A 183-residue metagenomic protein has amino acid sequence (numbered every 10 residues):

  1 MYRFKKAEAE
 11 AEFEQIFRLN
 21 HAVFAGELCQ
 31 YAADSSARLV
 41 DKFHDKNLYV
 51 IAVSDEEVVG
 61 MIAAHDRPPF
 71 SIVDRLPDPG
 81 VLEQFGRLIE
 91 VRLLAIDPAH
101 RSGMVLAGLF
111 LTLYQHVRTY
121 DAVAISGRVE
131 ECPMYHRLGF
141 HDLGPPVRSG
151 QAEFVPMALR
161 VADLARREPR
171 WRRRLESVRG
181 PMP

Functional and structural regions predicted by a protein language model:
M1-L39, Y49-V53, V58-V59: Short amphipathic alpha-helix that is part of the acyltransferase structural core
Y31, R67-G80: A short, polar/charged loop-to-alpha-helix boundary motif
S36-V40, P77-G80: Short, P/G- and charge-enriched loop/turn segments at secondary-structure junctions
H44-K46: Short, small/polar residue-rich loop motifs at catalytic or cofactor-binding pockets
I51, E56-R67, I72, E90: Conserved beta-strand in the GNAT
D66-P68, E131, D163-A165: Feature marks short, surface-exposed loop/turn motifs that line or immediately flank catalytic pockets and channel
R75-F154, L159-V161: Acyl-donor binding region in acyl/amide transferases
G150-V178: C-terminal "cap" of GNAT-fold acetyltransferases
